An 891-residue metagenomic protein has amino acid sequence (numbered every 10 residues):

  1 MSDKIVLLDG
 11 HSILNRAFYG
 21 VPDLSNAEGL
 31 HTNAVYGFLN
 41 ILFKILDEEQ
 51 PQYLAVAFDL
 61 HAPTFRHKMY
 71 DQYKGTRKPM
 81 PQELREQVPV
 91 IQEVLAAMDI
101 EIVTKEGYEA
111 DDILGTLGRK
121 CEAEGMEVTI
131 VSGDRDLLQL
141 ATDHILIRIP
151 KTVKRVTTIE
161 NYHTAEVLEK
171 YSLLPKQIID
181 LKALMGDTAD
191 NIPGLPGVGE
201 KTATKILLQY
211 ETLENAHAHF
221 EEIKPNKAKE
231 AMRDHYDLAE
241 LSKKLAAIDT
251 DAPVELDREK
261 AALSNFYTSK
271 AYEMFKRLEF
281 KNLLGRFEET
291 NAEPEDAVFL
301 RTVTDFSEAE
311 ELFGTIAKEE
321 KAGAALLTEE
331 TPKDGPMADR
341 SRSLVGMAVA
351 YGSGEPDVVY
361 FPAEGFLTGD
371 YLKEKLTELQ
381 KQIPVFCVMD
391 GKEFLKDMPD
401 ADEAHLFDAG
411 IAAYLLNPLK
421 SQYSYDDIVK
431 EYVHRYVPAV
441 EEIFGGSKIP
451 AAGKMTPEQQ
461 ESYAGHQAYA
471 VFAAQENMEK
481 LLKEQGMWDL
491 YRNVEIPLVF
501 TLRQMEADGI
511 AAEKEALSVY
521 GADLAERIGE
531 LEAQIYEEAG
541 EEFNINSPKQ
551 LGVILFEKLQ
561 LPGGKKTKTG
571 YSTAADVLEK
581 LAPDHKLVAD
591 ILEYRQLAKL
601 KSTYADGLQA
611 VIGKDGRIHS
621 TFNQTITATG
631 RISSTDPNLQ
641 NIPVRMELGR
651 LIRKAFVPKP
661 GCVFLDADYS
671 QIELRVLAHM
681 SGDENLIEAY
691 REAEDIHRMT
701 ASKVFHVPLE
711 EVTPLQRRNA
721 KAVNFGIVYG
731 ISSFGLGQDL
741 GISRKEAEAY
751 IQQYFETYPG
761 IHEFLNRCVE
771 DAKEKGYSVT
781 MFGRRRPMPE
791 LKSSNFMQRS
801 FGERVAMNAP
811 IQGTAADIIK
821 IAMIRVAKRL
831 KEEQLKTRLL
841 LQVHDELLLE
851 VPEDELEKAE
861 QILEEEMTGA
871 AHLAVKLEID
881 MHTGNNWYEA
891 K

Functional and structural regions predicted by a protein language model:
S2-D3, P22-S25, G75-V254: Extended two-metal-dependent nuclease catalytic cores across DNA- and RNA-processing enzymes
I5-V6, G10, R16-A55, D71-Q72 (+4 more regions): Conserved RNase H-like, two-metal-ion catalytic cores of nucleic-acid enzymes
L7-L8, I130-S132, G323-A325, L406-F407 (+2 more regions): Short hydrophobic beta-strand that contains or immediately precedes a catalytic carboxylate
K154-K182, A189, R342-E484, V494 (+3 more regions): Active-site-proximal helix-loop-helix substrate-binding element of RNase H-like nuclease domains
H235-E364, Q382-V385, F444-V644, V657 (+7 more regions): Conserved "right-hand" nucleotidyltransferase catalytic core of DNA-directed polymerases
A348-S353, L416-I443, Y463-G465, A470 (+1 more regions): Function-dense linear segments that define catalytic or interfacial modules in macromolecule-processing proteins
G453, A507, H619-S620, Q624-T627 (+4 more regions): Conserved catalytic core of nucleic-acid polymerases
E526-A533, E537-A589, E756-R804, N808 (+1 more regions): C-terminal polymerase-core module
